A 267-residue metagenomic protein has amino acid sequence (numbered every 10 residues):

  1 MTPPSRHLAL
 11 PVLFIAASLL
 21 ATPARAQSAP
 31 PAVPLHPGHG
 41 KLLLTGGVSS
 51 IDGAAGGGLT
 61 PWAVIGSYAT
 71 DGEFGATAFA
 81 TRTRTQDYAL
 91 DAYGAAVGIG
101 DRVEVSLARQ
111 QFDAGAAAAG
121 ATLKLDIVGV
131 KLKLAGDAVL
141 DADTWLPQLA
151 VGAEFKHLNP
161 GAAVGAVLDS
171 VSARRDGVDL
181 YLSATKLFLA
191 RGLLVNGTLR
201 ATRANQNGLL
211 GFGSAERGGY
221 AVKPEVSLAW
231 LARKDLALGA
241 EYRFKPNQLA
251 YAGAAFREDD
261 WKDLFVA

Functional and structural regions predicted by a protein language model:
M1-T45: Cleavable N-terminal export/targeting peptides
H7, F14-A16, V105, L140 (+4 more regions): A generic structural micro-environment signature that highlights single residues at secondary-structure boundaries
Q27-L180, T185-A190, A252-A255: Transmembrane beta-barrel domains of Gram-negative outer membranes and organellar outer membranes
L168-F256: Detector for outer-membrane/organellar transmembrane beta-barrel domains, recognizing the amphipathic beta-strand
E258-K262: Charged helix-capping and loop-helix junction motifs
L264-A267: Short, intrinsically disordered, charge-balanced linker/junction segments flanking boundaries in proteins
